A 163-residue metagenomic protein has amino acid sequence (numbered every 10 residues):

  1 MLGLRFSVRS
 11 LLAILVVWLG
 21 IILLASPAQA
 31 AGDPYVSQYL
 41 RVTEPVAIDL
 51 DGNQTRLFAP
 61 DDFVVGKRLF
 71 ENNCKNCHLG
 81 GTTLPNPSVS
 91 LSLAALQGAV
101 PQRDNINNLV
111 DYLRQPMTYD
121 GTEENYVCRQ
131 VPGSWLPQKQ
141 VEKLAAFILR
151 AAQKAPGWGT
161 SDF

Functional and structural regions predicted by a protein language model:
M1-V8: N-terminal secretory signal peptides that target proteins for export/translocation
L12-L23: Bacterial N-terminal signal peptides
L24-A30: Sec/Tat signal peptide C-region and signal peptidase I cleavage site
G32-L69: Electrostatic cytochrome c docking/interface patches
F70-G81, L144: The canonical Cys-X-X-Cys-His
L79-V110: Gly/Gly-Pro-rich "capping" loops immediately C-terminal to redox-active cysteine motifs in periplasmic/lumenal
Q102-R114, Q138-L149: An amphipathic alpha-helix signature
R129-F163: C-terminal capping alpha-helices of c-type cytochrome domains
